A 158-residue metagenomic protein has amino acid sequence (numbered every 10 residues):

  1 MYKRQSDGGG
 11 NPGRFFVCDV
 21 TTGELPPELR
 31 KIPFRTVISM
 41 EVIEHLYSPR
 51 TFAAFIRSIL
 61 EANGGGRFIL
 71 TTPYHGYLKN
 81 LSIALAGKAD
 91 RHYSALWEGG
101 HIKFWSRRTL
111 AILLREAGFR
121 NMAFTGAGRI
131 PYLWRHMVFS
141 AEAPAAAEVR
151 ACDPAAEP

Functional and structural regions predicted by a protein language model:
M1-Q5: Conserved small/polar residues in nucleotide/adenosyl-binding loops
D7-G8, P12-M40, Y47-P158: S-adenosyl-L-methionine-dependent methyltransferase catalytic module, highlighting the catalytic core
